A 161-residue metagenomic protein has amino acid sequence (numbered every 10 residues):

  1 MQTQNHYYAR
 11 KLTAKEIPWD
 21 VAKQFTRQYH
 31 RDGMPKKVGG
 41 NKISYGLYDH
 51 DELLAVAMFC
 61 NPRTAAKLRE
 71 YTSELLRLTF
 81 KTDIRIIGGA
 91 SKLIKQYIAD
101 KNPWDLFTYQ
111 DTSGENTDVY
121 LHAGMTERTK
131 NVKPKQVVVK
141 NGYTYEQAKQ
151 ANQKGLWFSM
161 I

Functional and structural regions predicted by a protein language model:
Q2-K37: Short amphipathic alpha-helix that is part of the acyltransferase structural core
N5-A9, E52, L68: A generic structural signal for short, non-catalytic loop/turn and secondary-structure boundary residues
N5-H6, Y48, D100: General secondary-structure edge motif
T13-E16, K42, M58-G155: Acyl-donor binding region in acyl/amide transferases
T26, N41-A57: Conserved beta-hairpin
D32-K42, Y48, T64: An active-site-proximal beta-strand-loop segment
